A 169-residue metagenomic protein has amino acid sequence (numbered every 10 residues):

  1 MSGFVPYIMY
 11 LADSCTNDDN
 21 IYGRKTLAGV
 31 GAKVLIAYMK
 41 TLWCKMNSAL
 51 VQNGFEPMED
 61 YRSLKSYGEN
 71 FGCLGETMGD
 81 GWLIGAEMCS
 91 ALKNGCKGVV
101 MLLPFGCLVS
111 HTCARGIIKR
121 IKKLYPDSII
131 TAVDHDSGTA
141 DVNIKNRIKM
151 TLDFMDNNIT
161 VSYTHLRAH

Functional and structural regions predicted by a protein language model:
M1-E87: Redox- and metal-dependent alpha/beta enzyme cores, enriched for Fe-S-associated oxidoreductases and cofactor-handling
V5-I8, V30, V34, V51 (+5 more regions): Extended aliphatic helical segments
D18-V34, N143-S162: A broadly tuned preference for mixed-charge, low-complexity surface segments
Y61-I159: Hydrophobic alpha/beta core scaffold segments
T164-H169: Conserved small/polar residues in nucleotide/adenosyl-binding loops
